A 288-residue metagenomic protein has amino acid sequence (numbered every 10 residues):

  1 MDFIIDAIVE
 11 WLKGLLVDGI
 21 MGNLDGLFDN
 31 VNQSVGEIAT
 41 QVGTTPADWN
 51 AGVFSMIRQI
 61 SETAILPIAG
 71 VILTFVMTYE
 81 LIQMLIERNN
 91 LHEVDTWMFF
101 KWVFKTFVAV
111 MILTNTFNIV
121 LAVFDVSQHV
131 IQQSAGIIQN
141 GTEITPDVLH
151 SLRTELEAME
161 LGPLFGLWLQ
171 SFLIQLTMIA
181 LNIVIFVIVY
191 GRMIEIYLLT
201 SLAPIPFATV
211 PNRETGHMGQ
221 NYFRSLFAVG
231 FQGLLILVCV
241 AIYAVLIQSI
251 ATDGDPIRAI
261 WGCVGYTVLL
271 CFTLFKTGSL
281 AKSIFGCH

Functional and structural regions predicted by a protein language model:
M1-I72, R88-W97, F107-T177, G216-N221 (+2 more regions): Gly/Ser-rich, low-complexity
P67-Y79, I196: Hydrophobic alpha-helical transmembrane segments
F75, V120-V123, S127, V184-V187 (+3 more regions): Membrane-embedded alpha-helices of multi-pass transport/permease systems
T78-L85, A203-R213: Hydrophobic transmembrane alpha-helices of secondary-active transporters and Na+-translocating membrane complexes
L81-V94, N182-F186, E214-T215: Membrane-water interface regions at transmembrane-helix termini and the short interhelical loops of multi-pass membrane
W102-K105: Elongated alpha-helical scaffolds
I174, M178-V210, R224-L246: Alpha-helical transmembrane segments of helical membrane proteins, especially in multi-pass transport, channel
